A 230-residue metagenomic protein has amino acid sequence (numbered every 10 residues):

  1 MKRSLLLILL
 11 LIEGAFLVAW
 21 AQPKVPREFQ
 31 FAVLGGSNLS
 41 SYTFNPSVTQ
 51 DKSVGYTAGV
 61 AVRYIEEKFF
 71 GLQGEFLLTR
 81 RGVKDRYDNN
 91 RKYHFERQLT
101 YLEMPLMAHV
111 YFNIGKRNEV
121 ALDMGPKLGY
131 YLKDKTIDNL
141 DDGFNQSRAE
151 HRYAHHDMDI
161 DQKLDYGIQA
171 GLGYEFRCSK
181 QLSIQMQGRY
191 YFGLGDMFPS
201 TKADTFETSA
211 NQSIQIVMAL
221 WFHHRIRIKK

Functional and structural regions predicted by a protein language model:
S4-G14: Sec-dependent N-terminal signal peptides
W20-A61, W221-H223, K230: Short glycine/proline- and aromatic-enriched beta-strand/turn motifs that initiate or cap beta-hairpins
V25, F29, Y64-F144, K180 (+1 more regions): Gram-negative (and chloroplast) outer-membrane scaffold detector with strong preference for beta-barrel transmembrane
R27-F29, Q50-Y56, Q98-M104, N118 (+2 more regions): Residues that define the transmembrane beta-barrel architecture of outer-membrane proteins
V33, A58-V60, F76, M104-A108 (+4 more regions): Membrane-embedded beta-strands of outer-membrane beta-barrel proteins, especially the hydrophobic/small aromatic
S40-P46, G82-Y87, Y131-I137, G195-P199 (+1 more regions): Outer-membrane beta-barrel proteins
T43-V48, N90-E96, H155-I160, T201-T208: Extracellular loop and loop/strand-boundary signature of outer-membrane beta-barrel proteins
H109, A210-K230: Outer-membrane beta-barrel "beta-signal"
